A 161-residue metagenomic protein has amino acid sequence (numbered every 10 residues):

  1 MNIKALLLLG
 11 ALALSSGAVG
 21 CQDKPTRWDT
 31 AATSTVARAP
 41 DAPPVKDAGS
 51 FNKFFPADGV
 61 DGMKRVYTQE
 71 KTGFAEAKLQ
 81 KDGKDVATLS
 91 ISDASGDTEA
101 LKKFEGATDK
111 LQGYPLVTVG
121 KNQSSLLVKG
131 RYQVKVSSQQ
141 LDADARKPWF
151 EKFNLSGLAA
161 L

Functional and structural regions predicted by a protein language model:
M1-L7: Bacterial N-terminal signal peptides that target proteins for export
L8-L14: Hydrophobic helical h-region of N-terminal Sec-dependent signal peptides in bacterial secretory/periplasmic proteins
L14-S15, A159: N-terminal processing/targeting junctions
G17-G20: C-terminal motif of bacterial Sec signal peptides marking the signal peptidase cleavage site
K24, Q69, Q80-D85, A107-L161: A short, solvent-exposed beta-edge/loop patch
R27-K121: Short, solvent-exposed recognition patches
